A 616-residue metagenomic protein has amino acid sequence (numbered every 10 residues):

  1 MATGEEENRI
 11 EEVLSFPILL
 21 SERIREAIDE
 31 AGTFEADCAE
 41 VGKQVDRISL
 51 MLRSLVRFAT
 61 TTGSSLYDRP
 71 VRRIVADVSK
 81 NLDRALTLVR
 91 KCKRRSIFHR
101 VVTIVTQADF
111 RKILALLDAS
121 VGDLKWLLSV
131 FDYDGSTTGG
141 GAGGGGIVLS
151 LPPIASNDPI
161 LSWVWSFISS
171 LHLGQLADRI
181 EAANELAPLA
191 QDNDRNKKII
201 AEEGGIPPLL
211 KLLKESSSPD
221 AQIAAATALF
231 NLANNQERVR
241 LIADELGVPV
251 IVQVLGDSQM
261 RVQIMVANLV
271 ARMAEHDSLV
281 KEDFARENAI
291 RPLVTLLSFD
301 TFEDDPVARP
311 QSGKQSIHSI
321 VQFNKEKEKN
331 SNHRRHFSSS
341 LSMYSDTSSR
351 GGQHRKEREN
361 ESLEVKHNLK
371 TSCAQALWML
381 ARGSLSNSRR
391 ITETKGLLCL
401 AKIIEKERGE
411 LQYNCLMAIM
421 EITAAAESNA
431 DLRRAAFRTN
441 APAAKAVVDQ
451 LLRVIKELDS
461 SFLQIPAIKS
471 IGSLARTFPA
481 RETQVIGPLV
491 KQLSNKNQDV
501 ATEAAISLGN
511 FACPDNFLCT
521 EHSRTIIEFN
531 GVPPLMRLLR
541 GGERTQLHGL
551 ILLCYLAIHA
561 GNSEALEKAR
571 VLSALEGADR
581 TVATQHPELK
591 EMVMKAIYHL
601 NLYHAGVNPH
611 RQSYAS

Functional and structural regions predicted by a protein language model:
G4-L20, E35, A39-R47, V75-K80 (+21 more regions): Alpha-helical solenoid repeats of the armadillo/HEAT superfamily in eukaryotic scaffolding/adaptor proteins
E22-G32, L50-P70, R90, R94-T103 (+3 more regions): Short, charged/polar, low-complexity loop and linker segments that flank or interrupt alpha-helical bundles
R25-G63, E185, L189-G204: Alpha-helical solenoid scaffolds in large eukaryotic transport, assembly, and signaling factors
D68-I154: Alpha-helical bundle protein-protein interaction modules that mediate dimerization/oligomerization and scaffolding
P153-S162, N440, L452, E457 (+1 more regions): Alpha-solenoid helical repeat scaffolds
A155-I199, P208, L369, C373: N-terminal segments that cap or nucleate solenoid repeat domains
S166-I168, P208-K211, V250-L255, P292-L297 (+8 more regions): Buried hydrophobic core positions in alpha-solenoid tandem helical repeats
I168-H172, A187, K197-K198, L210 (+9 more regions): Amphipathic alpha-helical repeat scaffolds
